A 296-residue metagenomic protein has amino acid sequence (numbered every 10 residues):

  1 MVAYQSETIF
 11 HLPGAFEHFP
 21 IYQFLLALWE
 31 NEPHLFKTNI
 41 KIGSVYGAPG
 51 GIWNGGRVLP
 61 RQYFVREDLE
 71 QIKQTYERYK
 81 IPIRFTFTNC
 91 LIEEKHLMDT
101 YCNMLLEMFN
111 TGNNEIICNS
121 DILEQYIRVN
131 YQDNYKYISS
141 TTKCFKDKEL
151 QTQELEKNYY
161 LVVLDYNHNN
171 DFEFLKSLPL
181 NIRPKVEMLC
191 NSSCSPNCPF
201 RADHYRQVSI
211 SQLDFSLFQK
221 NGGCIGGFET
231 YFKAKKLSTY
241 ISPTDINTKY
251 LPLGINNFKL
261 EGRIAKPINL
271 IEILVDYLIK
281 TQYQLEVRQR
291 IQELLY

Functional and structural regions predicted by a protein language model:
V2-Q153, N158-Y296: Active-site pocket-lining/capping segments in soluble small-molecule metabolic enzymes
